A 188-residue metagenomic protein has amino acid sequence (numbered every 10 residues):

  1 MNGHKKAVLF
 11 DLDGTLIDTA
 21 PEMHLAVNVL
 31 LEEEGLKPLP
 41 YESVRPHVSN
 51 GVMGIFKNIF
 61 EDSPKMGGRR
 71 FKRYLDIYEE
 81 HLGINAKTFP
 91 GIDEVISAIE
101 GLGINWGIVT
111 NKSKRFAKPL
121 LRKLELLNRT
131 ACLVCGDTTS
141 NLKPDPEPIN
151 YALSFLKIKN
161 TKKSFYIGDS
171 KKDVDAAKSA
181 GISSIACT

Functional and structural regions predicted by a protein language model:
M1-P46, F60: Active-site neighborhood of HAD-like aspartate-dependent phosphohydrolases
H4, E80-I108, K114-P119, P146: Short, acidic loop-to-helix structural element flanking the phosphoryl-transfer center in phosphate-processing enzymes
K37, L126-A131, K159: Conserved H-loop
S49-E80, P90, A98: A metal-dependent, Asp-based hydrolase signature
L127-L142: A short, structured active-site edge motif that brings together acidic residues
K143-F155: Short loop-to-alpha-helix "cap/lid" segments that border enzyme active sites across diverse enzyme classes
F165-T188: Acidic, Mg2+-coordinating phosphoryl-transfer loop and its flanking beta/alpha structural elements, shared across
